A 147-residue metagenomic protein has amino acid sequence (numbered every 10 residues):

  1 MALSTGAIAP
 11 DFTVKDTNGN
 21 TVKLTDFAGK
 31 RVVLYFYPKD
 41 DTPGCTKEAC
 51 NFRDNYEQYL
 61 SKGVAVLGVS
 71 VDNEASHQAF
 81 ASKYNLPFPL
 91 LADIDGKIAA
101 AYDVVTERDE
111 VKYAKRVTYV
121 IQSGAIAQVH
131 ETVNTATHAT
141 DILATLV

Functional and structural regions predicted by a protein language model:
M1-V147: Chalcogenol-based redox active-site neighborhoods
